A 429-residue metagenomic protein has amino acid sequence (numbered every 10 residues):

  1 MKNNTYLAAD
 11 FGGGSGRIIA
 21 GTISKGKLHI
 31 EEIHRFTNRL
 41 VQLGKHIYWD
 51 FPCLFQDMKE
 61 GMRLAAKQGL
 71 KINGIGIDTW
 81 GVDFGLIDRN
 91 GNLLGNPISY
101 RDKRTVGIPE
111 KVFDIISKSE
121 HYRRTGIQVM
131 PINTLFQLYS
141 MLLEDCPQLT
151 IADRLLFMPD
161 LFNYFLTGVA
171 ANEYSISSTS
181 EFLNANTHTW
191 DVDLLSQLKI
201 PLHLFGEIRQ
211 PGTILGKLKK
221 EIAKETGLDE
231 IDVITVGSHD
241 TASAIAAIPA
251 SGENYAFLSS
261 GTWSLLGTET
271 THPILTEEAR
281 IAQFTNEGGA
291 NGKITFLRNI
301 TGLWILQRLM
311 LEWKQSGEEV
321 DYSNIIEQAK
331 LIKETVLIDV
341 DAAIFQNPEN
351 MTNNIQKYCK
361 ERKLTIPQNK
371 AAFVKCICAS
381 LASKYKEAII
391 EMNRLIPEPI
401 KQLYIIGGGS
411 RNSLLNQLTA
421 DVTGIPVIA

Functional and structural regions predicted by a protein language model:
M1-G95, R123, I151, A223-V233 (+1 more regions): N-terminal glycine/serine-rich phosphate-binding loop of ATP-dependent small-molecule kinases, especially carbohydrate
K2, L7-A8, A20, V106 (+8 more regions): Active-site core segments that coordinate phosphate-bearing ligands/cofactors across diverse enzyme families
N38-K45, E120-H121, A171-S178, P201-L204 (+1 more regions): Gly-rich Lys/Arg/Thr-decorated short loops/hinges at beta-loop-alpha junctions or inter-strand turns that position
I47-F55, I127, P131, I208-G212 (+2 more regions): Short acidic-aromatic active-site loops that bind/stabilize oxyanions
R63, K67-Y100, Q128-I132, P159 (+2 more regions): Short beta-strand-loop/turn "lid" adjacent to the catalytic site in phosphate-handling enzymes
K71-T79, R154, E207, E398-G407: Short glycine-rich phosphate-binding loop at a beta-alpha junction
V192-P211: A conserved helix-loop-beta module that forms one wall/lid of the active-site cleft in ATP-utilizing catalytic domains
G206-I214, S323-Q328: Short linear loop/turn motifs
